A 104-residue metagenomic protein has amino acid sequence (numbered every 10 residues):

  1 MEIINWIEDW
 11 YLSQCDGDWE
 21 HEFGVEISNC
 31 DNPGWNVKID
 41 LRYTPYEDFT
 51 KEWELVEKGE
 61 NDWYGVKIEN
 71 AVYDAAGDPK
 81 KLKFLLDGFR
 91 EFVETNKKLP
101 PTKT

Functional and structural regions predicted by a protein language model:
M1-S13, D31, L55, A75: An extracellular/secretory-lumen and virion-surface interaction module
E2-I3, Y11-D18, K81, N96-T104: Eukaryotic low-complexity, non-globular regulatory regions
E2-N5, E22, G34-N36, F84: Short, well-structured alpha-helical interface segments that form or flank functional binding sites
I3-I7, C15-G17, N61, G65-E69: Alpha-helical context
C15-E54: Amphipathic, interaction-prone secondary-structure segments
E26, C30, K58, P101-T104: A sequence-level detector of short, solvent-exposed, charge-rich linear segments
V56-P100: Helix-rich interaction surfaces within compact, conserved domain-sized segments that mediate assembly or partner
